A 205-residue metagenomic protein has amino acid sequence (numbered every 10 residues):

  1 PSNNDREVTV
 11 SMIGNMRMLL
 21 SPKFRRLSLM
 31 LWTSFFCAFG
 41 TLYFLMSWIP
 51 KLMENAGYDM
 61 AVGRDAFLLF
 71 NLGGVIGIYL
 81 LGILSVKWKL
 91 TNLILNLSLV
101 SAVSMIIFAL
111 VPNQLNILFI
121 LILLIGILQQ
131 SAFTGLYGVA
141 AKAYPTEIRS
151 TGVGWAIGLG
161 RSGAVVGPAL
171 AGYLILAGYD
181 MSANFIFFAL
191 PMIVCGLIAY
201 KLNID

Functional and structural regions predicted by a protein language model:
P1-L27: Intracellular cytosolic loops and amphipathic helices of Major Facilitator Superfamily
S21-Y79: Extracytoplasmic gate region of multi-pass secondary transporters
M53-E54, L84-S85, A171-Y179: Interfacial helix-cap and linker-helix signal at transmembrane-aqueous boundaries of multi-pass secondary transporters
I78-K89: Helix-to-loop junctions at the C-terminal end of transmembrane segments in multipass secondary transporters
N92-I107: Structural signature of the two symmetry-related core transmembrane helices
S131-Y144: Intracellular juxtamembrane helix-capping segments at the cytosolic ends of symmetry-related transmembrane helices
I175-L190: A membrane-interface helix-boundary motif in multi-pass transporters
A189-D205: Multi-pass alpha-helical transporter architecture, strongest for 12-TM Major Facilitator/SLC carriers used
